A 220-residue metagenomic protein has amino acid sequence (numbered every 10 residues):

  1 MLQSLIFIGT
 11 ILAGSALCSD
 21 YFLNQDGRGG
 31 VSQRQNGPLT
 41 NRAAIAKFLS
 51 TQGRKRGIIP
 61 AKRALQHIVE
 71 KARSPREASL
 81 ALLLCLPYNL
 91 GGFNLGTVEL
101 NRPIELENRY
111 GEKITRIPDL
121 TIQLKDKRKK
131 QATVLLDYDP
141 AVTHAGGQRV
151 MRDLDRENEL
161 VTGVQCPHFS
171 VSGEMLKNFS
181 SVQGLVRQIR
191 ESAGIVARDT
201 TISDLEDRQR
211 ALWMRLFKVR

Functional and structural regions predicted by a protein language model:
M1-K47: Nuclease-adjacent, charged terminal/linker segments that flank catalytic cores
R34-R220: Surface segments flanking catalytic/ligand-binding clefts of nucleic-acid enzymes
